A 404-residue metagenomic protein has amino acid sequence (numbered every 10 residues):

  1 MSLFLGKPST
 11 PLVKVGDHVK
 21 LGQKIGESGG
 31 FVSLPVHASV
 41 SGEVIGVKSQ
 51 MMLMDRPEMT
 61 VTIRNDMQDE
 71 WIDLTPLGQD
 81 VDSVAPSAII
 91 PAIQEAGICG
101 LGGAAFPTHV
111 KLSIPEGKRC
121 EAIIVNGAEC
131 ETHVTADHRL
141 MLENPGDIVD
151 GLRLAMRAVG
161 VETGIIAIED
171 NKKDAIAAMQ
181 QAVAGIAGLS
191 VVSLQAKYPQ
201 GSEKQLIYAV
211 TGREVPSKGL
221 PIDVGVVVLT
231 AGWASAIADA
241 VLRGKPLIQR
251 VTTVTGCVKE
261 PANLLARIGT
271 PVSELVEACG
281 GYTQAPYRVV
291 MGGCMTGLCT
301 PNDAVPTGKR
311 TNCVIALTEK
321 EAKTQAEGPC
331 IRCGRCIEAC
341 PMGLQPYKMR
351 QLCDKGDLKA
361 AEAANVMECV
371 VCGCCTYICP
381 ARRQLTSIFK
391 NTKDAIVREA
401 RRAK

Functional and structural regions predicted by a protein language model:
S9-H18, G22: Short histidine-centered loop motifs in beta-beta connectors
V19-S33, K48-M51, E58-N65: Short hydrophobic beta/alpha edge segments that flank linear recognition/processing sites
G42-V44: Conserved hydrophobic positions within beta-strands
M51-F106, G117, K173: Acidic low-complexity segments
W71, G100, I123-D137, V258: Gly-rich Lys/Arg/Thr-decorated short loops/hinges at beta-loop-alpha junctions or inter-strand turns that position
L142-R157: Histidine-anchored nucleotide/phosphate-binding helix
E162-V272, A278-A285, G293: Hydrophobic alpha-helical positions that pack around
T311-E327, I337, P341-K404: Ferredoxin-type iron-sulfur electron-transfer modules in oxidoreductases and energy-metabolism complexes
